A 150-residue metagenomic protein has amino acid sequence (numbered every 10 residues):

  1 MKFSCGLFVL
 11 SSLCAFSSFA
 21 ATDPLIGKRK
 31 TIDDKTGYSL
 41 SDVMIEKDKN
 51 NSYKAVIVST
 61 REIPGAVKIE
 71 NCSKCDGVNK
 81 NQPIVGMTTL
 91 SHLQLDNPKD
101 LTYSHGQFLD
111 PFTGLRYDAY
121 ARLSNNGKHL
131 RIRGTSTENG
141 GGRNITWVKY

Functional and structural regions predicted by a protein language model:
M1-L7: Bacterial N-terminal signal peptides that target proteins for export
F3, S12, E70-S73: Secreted/extracellular small peptides and ectodomain modules produced from precursors
F8-A15: Bacterial N-terminal signal peptides
F19-K28: N-terminal helix-cap/turn-to-beta initiation motif at the start of protein domains
T31-A119: Central antiparallel beta-sheet cores of small beta-barrel/beta-sandwich binding domains
V56, I132-R133: Hydrophobic core segments of beta-strands in well-ordered, beta-rich domains
G127-H129, T135-Y150: Edge beta-strand at a domain terminus
